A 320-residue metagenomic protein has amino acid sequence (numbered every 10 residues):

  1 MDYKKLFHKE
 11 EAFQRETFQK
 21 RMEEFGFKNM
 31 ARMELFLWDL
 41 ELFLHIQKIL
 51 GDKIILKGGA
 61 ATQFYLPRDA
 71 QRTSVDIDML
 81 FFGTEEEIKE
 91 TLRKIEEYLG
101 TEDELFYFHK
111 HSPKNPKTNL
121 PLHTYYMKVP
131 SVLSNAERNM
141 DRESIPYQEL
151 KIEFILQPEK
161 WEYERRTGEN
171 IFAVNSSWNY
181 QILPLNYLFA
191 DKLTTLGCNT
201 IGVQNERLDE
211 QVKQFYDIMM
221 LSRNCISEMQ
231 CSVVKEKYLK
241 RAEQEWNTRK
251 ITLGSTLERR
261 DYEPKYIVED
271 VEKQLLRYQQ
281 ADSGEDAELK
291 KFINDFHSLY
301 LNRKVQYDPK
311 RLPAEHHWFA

Functional and structural regions predicted by a protein language model:
M1-I54, L66-R72, I77, F81-A320: Structured mid-to-C-terminal alpha-helical surface segments
L56-A61: Glycine-rich beta-strand-to-loop/alpha-helix junction loops that act as flexible
